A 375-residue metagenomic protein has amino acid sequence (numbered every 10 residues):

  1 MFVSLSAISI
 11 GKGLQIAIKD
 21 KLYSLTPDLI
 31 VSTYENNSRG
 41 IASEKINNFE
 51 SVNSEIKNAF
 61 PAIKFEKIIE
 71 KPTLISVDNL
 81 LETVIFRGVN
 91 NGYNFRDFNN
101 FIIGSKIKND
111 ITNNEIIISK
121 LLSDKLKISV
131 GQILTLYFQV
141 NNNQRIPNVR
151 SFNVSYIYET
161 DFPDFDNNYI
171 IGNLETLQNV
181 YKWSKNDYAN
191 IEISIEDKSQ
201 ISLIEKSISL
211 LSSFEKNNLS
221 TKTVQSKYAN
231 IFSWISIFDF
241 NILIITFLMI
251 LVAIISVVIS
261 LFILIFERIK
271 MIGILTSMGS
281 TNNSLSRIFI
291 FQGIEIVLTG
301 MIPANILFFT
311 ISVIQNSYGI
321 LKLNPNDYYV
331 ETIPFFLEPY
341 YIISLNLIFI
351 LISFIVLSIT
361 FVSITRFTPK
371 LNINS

Functional and structural regions predicted by a protein language model:
M1-L14, S236-G273, I294-I306, L351-L357: Hydrophobic alpha-helical transmembrane segments of multi-pass inner-membrane transport and secretion
S4, I8-I85, N109-T112, L210 (+1 more regions): Hydrophobic, regular-secondary-structure patches
L29-V31, L122-S123, N186-S209, S220: A short beta-strand structural signal in non-transmembrane regions
E35-S43, E159-D161, I193-S202, Q225-Y228: Structural beta->alpha junctions
E50-K185: A structural signal for hydrophobic secondary-structure junctions, strongest on transmembrane helix-loop-helix units
I201-I255, L264-F266: Peri-transmembrane interface segments
R287, I302-L345, S358-V362, R366: Short helix-loop junctions at transmembrane helix boundaries
